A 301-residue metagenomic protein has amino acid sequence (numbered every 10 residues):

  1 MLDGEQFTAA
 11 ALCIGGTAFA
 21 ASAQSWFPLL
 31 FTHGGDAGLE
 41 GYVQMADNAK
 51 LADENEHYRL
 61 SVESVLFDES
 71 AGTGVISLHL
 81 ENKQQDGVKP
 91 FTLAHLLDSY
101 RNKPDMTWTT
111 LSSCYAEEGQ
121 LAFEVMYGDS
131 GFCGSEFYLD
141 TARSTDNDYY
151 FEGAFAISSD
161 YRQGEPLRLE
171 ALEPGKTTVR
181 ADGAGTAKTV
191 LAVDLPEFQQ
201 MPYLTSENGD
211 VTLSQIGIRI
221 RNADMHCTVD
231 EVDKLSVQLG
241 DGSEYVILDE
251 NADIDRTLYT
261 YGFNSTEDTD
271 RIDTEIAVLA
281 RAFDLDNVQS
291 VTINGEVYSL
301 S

Functional and structural regions predicted by a protein language model:
E5-F19: Hydrophobic membrane-insertion alpha-helices, especially the h-region of bacterial N-terminal signal peptides
A20-S301: Alpha-helical, hydrophobic structural elements that either
